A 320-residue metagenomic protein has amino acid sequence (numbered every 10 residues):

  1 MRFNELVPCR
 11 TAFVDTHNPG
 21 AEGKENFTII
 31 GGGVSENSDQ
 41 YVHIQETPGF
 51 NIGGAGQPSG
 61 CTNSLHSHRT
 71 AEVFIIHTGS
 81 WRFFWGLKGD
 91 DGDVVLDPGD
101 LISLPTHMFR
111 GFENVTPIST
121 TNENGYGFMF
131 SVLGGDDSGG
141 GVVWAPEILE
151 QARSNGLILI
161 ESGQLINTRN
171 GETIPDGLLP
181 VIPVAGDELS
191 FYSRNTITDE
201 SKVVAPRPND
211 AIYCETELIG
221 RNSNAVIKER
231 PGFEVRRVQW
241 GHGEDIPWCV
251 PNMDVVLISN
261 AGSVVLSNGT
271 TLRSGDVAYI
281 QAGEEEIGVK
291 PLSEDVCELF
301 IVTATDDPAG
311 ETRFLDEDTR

Functional and structural regions predicted by a protein language model:
M1-P48, L149, L157-Q239, D316-R320: A short, N-terminal "cap"/entry segment at the start of jelly-roll beta-barrel domains of the cupin/DSBH fold
G33-Q40, N51-H68, R221, F233-P251 (+1 more regions): Conserved short histidine dyad/triad with adjacent acidic residue
Q40-Q45, N63-H68, W85, D93-V95 (+5 more regions): Short histidine-centered beta-strand/loop micro-motifs that create catalytic or ligand/metal-coordination sites
T47-G49, G54-S59, S67-L87, Q239-W240 (+2 more regions): Short, conserved beta-strand element in jelly-roll/cupin
G53, N63, E72, G92 (+6 more regions): Short, conserved secondary-structure segments in the cores of folded domains
I75, L101-F112: Elongated alpha-helical scaffolds
L87-T106, N268-E286: Short acidic-glycine-tyrosine-enriched beta hairpin
F109-Y192, E286-R320: Double-stranded beta-helix
